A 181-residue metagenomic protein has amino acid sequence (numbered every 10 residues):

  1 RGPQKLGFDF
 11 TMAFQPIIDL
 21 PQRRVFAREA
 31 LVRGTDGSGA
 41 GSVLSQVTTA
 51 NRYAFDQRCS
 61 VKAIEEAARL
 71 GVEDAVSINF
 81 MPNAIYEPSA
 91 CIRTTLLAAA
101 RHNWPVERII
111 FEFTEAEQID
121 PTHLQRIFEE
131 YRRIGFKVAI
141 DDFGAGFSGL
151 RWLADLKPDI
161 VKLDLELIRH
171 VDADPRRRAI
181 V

Functional and structural regions predicted by a protein language model:
R1-F14, A50, L70-A75, A90 (+1 more regions): Intrinsically disordered, low-complexity terminal regulatory regions
R1-Q46: Active-site core of bacterial EAL-family cyclic-dinucleotide phosphodiesterase domains
A13-Q15, L31, S77-M81, E112-T114 (+2 more regions): A cross-family glycoside hydrolase active-site/sugar-binding cleft signature
T35-S38, S60, I64, D142: Short acidic-capped amphipathic helix/loop micro-motif used as an active-site/signal-coupling element
D36, V47-A50, F80-I85: Conserved protein-kinase N-lobe ATP-binding Lys motif
A54-H123: Catalytic core of bacterial c-di-GMP phosphodiesterases, primarily the EAL and HD-GYP domains, capturing alpha-helical
A99-H170: The catalytic core of metal-dependent phosphodiesterases that act on cyclic dinucleotides
I180-V181: Alpha-helix-loop-beta-strand connector modules within alpha/beta enzyme cores
